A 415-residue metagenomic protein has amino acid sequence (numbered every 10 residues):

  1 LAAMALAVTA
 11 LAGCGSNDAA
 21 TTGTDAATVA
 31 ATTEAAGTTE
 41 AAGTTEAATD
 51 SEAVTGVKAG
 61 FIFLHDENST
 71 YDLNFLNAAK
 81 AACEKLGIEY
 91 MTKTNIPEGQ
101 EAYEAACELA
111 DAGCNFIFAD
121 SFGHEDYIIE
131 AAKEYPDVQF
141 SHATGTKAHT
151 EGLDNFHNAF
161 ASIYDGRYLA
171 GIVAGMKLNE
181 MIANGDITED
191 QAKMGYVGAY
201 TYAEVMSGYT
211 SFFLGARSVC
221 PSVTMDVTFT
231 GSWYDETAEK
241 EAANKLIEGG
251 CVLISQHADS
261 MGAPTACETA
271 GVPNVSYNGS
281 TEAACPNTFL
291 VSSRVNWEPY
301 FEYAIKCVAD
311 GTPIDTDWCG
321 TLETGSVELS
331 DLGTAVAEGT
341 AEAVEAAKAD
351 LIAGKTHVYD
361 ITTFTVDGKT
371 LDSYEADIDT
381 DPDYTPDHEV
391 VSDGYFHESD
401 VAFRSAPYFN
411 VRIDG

Functional and structural regions predicted by a protein language model:
L1-A5: Sec-dependent N-terminal signal peptides
T9-G13: C-terminal motif of bacterial Sec signal peptides marking the signal peptidase cleavage site
D18-G415: A residue-level marker of the well-folded mature domains of exported/periplasmic proteins
